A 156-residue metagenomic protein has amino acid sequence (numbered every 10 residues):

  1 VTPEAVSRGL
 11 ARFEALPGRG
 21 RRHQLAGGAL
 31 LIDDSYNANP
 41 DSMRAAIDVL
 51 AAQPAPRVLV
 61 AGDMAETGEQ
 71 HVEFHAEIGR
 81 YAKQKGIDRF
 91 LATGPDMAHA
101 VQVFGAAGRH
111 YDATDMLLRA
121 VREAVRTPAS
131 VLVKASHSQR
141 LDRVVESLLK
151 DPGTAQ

Functional and structural regions predicted by a protein language model:
V1-Q156: ATP-dependent carboxylate-amine ligase
